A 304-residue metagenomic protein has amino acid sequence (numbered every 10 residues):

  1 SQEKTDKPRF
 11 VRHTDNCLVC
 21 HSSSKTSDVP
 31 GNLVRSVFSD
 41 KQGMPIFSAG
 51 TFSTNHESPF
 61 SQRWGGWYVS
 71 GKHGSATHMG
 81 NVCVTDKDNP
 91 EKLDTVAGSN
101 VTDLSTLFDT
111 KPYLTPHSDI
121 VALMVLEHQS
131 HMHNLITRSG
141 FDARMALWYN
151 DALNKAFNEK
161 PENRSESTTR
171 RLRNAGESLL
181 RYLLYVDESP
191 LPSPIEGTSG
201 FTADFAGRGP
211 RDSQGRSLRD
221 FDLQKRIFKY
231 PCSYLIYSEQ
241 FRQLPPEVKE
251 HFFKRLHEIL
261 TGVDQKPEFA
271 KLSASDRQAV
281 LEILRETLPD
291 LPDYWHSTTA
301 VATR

Functional and structural regions predicted by a protein language model:
S1-E162, S167, G176-L184, I227-T303: Sequence context surrounding c-type heme c attachment/ligation sites in exported
W148-L218, Q224: Mid-to-C-terminal functional-domain signal that highlights helix-capping/loop sites within ligand-binding modules
